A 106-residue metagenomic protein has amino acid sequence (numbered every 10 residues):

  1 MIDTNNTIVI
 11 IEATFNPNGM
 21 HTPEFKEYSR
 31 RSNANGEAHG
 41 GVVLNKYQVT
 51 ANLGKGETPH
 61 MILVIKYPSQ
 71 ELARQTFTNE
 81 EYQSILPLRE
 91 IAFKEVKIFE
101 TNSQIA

Functional and structural regions predicted by a protein language model:
M1-H60, P68-L72, N102-A106: Short S/T/G/P-rich N-terminal loop/turn motif that feeds into the first structured element of a domain
Y28, Q75-E81: Short amphipathic alpha-helices in soluble, non-transmembrane regions that often serve as interface/regulatory elements
S32-N33, E81-P87: A common structural junction motif
E37, F77-T78, E90: Alpha-helix boundary recognition
V42, I85-T101: Conserved short beta-strand edge segments in small beta-sheet-based binding/regulatory domains
